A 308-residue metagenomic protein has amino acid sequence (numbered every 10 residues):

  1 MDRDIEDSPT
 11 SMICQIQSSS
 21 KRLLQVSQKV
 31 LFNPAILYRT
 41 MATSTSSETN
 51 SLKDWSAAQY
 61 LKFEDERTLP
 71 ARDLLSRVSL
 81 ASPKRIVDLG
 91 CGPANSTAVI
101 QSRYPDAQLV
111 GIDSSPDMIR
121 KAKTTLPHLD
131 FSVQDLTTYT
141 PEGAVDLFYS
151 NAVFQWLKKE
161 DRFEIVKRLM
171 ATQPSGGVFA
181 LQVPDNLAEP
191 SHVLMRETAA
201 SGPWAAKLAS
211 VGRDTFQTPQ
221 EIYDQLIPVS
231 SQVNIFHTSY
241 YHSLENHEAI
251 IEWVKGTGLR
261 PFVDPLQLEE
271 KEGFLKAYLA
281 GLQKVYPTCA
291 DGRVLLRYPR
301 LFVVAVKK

Functional and structural regions predicted by a protein language model:
P9-T43: N-terminal mitochondrial targeting presequence
T40-V87, N95-V99, K121, R196: Conserved class I S-adenosyl-L-methionine
R85-P141, L147, E164: Class I SAM-dependent methyltransferase SAM/SAH-binding core
P93, T215-K308: Conserved Class I S-adenosyl-L-methionine
D146-D161, D185: A short SAM/SAH-binding and catalytic strip from SAM-dependent methyltransferases
F163, K167-M170, P174-E245: Conserved catalytic/acceptor-binding region of the Class I
